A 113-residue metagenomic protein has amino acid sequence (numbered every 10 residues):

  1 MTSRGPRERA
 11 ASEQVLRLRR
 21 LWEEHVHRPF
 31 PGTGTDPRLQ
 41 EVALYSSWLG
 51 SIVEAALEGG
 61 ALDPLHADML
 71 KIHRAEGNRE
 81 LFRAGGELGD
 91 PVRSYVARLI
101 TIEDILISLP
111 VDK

Functional and structural regions predicted by a protein language model:
M1-E8, E54-G59, F82-A84: Charged, low-complexity surface segments at secondary-structure and domain boundaries
M1-H25: N-terminal leader/targeting helix
T2, T33-T35, T101: Residue-identity detector for threonine
S3, S12, S46-S47, S51 (+2 more regions): Generic serine detector
R9-L16, D36-A43, A61-P64, D68 (+1 more regions): Short, solvent-exposed segments of well-ordered alpha helices
E23-E76: Amphipathic alpha-helical interaction modules
L81-K113: Amphipathic alpha-helical binding modules
